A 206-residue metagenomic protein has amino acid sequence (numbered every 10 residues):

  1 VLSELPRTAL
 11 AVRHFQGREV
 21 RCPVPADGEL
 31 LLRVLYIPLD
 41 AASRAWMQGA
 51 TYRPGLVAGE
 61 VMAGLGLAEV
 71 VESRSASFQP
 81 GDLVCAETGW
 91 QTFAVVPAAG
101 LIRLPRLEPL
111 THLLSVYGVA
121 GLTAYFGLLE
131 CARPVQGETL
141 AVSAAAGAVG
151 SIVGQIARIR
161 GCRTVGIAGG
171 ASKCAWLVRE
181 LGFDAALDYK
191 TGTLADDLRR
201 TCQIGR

Functional and structural regions predicted by a protein language model:
V1, V70, G81-V84, T164-A168: Short, hydrophobic beta-strand segments that form beta-sheet elements in well-ordered domains
L2-T8, I37-L39: Short polar catalytic/cofactor-binding loops
A9-R21, A50: Short glycine/threonine/proline-enriched tight-turn/helix- or strand-capping micro-motif at secondary-structure
L10-V12, S43-M47, A148: Short, glycine/acidic-enriched capping/hinge loops at junctions between secondary-structure elements
R21-L39, M47-W90: Glycine-rich beta-strand-centered segment in the early N-terminal region that forms part of a ligand/cofactor-binding
M62-E69, P80-A144: NAD(P)H dinucleotide-binding glycine-rich loop of Rossmann-like/cofactor-binding domains, especially the beta1-alpha1
G118-D197: Mid-domain Rossmann-like dinucleotide-binding core that forms the NAD(H)/NADP(H) cofactor-binding site
T201-R206: A glycine-rich helix->loop->beta "capping" turn within Rossmann-like NAD(P)(H)-dependent oxidoreductase domains
